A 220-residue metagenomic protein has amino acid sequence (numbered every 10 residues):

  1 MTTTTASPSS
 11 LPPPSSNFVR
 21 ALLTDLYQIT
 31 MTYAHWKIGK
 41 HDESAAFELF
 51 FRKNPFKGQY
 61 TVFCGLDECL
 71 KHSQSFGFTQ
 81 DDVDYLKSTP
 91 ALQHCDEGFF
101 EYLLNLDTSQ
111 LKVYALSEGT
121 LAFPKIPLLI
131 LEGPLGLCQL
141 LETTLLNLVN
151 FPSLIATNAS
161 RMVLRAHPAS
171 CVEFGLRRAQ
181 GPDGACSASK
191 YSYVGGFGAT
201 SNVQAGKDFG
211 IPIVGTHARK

Functional and structural regions predicted by a protein language model:
M1-K220: Ordered alpha/beta subdomains of enzyme catalytic regions
